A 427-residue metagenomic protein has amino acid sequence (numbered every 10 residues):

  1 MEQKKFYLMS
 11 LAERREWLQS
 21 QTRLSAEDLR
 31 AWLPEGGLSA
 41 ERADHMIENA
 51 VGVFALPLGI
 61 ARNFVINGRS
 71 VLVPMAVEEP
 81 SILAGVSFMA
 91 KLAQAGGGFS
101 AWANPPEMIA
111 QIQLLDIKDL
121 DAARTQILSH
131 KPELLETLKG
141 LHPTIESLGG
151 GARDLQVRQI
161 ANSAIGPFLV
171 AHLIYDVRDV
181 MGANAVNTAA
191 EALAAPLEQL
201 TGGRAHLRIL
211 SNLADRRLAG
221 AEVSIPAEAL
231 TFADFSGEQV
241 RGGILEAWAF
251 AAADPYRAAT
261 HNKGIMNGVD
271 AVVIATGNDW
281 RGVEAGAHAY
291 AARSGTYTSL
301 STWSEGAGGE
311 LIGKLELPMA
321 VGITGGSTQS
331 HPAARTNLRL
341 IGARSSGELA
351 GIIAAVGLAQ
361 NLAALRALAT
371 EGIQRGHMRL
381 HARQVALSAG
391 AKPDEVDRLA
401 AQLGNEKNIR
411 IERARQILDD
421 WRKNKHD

Functional and structural regions predicted by a protein language model:
M1-V71, M75, E79, F99-E107 (+3 more regions): Acidic/polar, glycine-rich intrinsically disordered N-terminal extensions of enzymes
L29-W32, G98-N104, L141-D154, L200-N212 (+7 more regions): Flexible, glycine/charged-enriched surface loops at secondary-structure junctions
A43-E48, G52-G166, V170-I174: Small-residue-rich
P57-I82, R178-V186, A252-N278, G357-R366 (+1 more regions): Conserved phosphate/anionic-ligand binding catalytic regions in large, soluble enzymes, centered on
N67, A76, I174-D176, R208-L210 (+2 more regions): Generic beta-strand/beta-sheet core signal
L83-S87, K91, L128, L135 (+10 more regions): Predominant activation on well-ordered alpha-helical scaffold segments within soluble catalytic domains
D179-M181, V186-S330: Glycine-rich anion/phosphate-binding loop at the beta-strand->alpha-helix junction
T276-W280, A285-L387, A391: C-terminal catalytic subdomain
